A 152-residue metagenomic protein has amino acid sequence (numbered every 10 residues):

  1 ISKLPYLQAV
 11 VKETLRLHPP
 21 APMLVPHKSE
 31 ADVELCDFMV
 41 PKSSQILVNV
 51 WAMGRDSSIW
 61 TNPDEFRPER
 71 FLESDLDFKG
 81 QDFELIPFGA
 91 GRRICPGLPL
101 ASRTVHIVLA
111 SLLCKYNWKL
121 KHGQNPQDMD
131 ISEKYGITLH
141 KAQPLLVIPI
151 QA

Functional and structural regions predicted by a protein language model:
I1, D32, V48-L76: Conserved cytochrome P450 K-helix/beta-meander segment immediately N-terminal to the heme-binding cysteine loop
I1-D37, S57, D64: Conserved cytochrome P450 K-helix E-x-x-R motif and the immediately C-terminal K′/meander segment
S2, V11-L15, R67, G89 (+1 more regions): Amphipathic alpha-helical interaction motifs in eukaryotic regulatory proteins
T14, V40-S43, F66, G91 (+2 more regions): Hydrophobic, well-ordered secondary-structure elements that form the walls of internal hydrophobic environments
C36, S43, V48-N49, E69 (+1 more regions): Generic beta-strand/beta-sheet core signal
Q45, G136-A152: C-terminal helix/juxtamembrane-tail motif
E73-V105, D130-K134: Cytochrome P450 heme-thiolate "Cys pocket" and heme-binding signature region
L98-T138: Cytochrome P450 heme-binding "Cys pocket" and the immediately downstream C-terminal segment
